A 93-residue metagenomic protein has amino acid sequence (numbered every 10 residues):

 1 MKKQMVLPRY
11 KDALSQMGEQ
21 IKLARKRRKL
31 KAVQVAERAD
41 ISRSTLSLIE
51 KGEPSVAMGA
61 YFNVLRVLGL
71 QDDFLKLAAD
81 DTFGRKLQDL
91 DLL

Functional and structural regions predicted by a protein language model:
K2-R27, L77: A short, Lys/Arg-rich alpha-helix, primarily the initiator
E19, K29-K31, V56: Residue-level signal for the short linker/turn that defines the boundary of a DNA-recognition helix
K26, E37, R66: Short polybasic/polar patches that bind polyanions
K29-S47: Short alpha-helical DNA-recognition segment
E53-R66: Short, basic-rich loop-to-helix N-cap that marks the start of a DNA-contacting helix
L75-L93: Short, charged recognition helix plus adjacent turn of helix-turn-helix-like nucleic-acid-binding domains
